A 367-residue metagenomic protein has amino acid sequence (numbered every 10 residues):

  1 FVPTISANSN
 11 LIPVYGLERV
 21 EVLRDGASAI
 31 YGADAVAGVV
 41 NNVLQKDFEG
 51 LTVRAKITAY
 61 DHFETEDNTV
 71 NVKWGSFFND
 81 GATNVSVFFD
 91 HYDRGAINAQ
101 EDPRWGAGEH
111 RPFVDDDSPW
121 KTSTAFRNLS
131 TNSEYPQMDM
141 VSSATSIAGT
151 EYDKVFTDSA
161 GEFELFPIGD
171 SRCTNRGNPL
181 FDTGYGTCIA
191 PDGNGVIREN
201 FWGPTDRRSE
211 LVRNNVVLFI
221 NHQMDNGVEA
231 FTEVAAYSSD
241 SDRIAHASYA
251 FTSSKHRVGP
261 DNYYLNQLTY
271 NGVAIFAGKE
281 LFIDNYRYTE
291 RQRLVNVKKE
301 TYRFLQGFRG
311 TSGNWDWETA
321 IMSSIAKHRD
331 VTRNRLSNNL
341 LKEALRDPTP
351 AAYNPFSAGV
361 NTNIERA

Functional and structural regions predicted by a protein language model:
F1-R24: Short acidic/polar hinge/loop motifs at secondary-structure boundaries that mediate gating or recognition
N8-N10, D34-A55, V70: N-terminal periplasmic accessory domains that precede and gate Gram-negative outer-membrane beta-barrel machines
V14-L17, Q45, F78-G81, L211 (+2 more regions): Outer-membrane beta-barrel channels and translocator barrels
V20-E21, V40-N42, V53, V87 (+1 more regions): Non-catalytic regulatory/gating segments with a bias toward low-complexity or hydrophobic composition
E21, F48-S76, E199-R208: Short strand-turn segments of transmembrane beta-barrel domains in outer membranes, especially the first one or two
V53-A59, V70, V87-H91, T232-A236 (+1 more regions): Transmembrane beta-barrel strands of outer-membrane/channel proteins
K56, G81-P136, V196-G203, A245: Periplasmic-side early beta-strands and strand-to-turn transitions of outer-membrane beta-barrels
R94-I97, R104-P112, S159-R213, V217-F219 (+1 more regions): Surface-exposed, low-complexity loop segments enriched in small/polar and acidic residues
